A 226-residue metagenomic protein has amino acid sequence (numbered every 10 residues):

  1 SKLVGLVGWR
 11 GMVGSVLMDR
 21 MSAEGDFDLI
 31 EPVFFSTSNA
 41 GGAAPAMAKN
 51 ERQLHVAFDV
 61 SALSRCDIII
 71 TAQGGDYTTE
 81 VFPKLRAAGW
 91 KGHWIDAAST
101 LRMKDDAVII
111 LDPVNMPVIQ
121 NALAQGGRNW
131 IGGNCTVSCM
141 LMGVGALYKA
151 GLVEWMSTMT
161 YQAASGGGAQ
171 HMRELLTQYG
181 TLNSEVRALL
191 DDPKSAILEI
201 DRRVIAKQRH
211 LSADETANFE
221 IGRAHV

Functional and structural regions predicted by a protein language model:
S1-E220: N-terminal Rossmann-like NAD(P) cofactor-binding subdomain of oxidoreductases, focused on the glycine-rich
I221-V226: Conserved small/polar residues in nucleotide/adenosyl-binding loops
